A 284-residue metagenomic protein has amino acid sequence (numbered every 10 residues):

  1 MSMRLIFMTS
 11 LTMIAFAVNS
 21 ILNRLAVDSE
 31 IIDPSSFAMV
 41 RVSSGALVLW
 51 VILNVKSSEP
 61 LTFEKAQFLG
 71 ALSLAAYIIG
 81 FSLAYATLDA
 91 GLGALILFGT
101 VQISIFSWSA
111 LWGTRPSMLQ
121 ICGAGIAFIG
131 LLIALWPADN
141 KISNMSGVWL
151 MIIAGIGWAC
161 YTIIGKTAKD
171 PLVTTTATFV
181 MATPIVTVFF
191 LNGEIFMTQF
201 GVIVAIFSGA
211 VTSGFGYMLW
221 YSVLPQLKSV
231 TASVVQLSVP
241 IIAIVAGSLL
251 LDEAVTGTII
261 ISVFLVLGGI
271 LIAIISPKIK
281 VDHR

Functional and structural regions predicted by a protein language model:
M1-M39, L72, A76, G80 (+2 more regions): Glycine-/small-residue-enriched transmembrane alpha-helix faces in small-molecule transporters and effluxers
M3-M8, S36-V51, Q120-I126, S146 (+2 more regions): Hydrophobic alpha-helical transmembrane segments of multi-pass integral membrane proteins, especially transporters
A26, F37, R41, A84 (+6 more regions): Hydrophobic/aromatic residues within transmembrane alpha-helices of multi-pass small-molecule transporters
E30-A76, S104-W108, G157-Y161, T176-N192: Transmembrane alpha-helices of multi-pass small-molecule transport proteins
V48, L53-S57, L83, T100-C122 (+1 more regions): C-terminal transmembrane-helix exit sites in multi-pass transporters
L49, L53, L74, P116-W136 (+3 more regions): Hydrophobic transmembrane alpha-helices of multi-pass small-molecule transport proteins
K56-F98, F106, I126-A127, L132-I133 (+1 more regions): Specific transmembrane alpha-helical segments of multi-pass solute transporters/efflux pumps, especially DMT/EamA
G93-T100, G165-M181, S213-L249: Helix-helix packing/entry segments at the starts of transmembrane helices
